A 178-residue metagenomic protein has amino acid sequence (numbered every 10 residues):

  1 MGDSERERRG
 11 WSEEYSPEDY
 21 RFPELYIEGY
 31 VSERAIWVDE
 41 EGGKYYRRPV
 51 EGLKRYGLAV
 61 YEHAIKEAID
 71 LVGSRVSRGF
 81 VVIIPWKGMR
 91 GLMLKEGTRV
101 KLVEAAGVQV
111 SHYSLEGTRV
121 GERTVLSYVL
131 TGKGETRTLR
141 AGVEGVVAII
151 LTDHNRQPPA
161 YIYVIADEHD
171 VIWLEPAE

Functional and structural regions predicted by a protein language model:
M1-E178: Well-ordered secondary-structure scaffolds
